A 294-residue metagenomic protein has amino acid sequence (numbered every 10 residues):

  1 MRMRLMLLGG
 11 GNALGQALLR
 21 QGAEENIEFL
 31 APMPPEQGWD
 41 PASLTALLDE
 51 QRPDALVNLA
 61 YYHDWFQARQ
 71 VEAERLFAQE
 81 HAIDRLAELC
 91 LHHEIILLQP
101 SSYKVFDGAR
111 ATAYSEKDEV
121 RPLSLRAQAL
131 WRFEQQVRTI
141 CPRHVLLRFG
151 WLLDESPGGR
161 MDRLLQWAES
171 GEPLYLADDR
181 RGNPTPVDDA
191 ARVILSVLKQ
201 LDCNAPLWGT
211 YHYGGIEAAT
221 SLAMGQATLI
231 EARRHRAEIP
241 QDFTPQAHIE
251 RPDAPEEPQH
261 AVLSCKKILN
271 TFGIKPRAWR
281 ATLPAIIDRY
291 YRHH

Functional and structural regions predicted by a protein language model:
M3-E24: N-terminal Rossmann NAD(P)H-binding glycine-rich loop of SDR-like oxidoreductase domains
L8, L59, L97-Y103, L147-F149: SDR active-site strand-loop-helix element
E36-A82, L89: NAD(P)H-binding glycine-rich loop region in Rossmannoid oxidoreductase-like domains and their noncatalytic homologs
L76, T112-E134, D154, P184-T185 (+1 more regions): Short-chain dehydrogenase/reductase
D84-R121: Conserved Rossmann-fold NAD(P)-dependent oxidoreductase catalytic core, especially the SDR/UDP-sugar
Q135-G182, V187-D189, L195-S196: NAD(P)-dependent short-chain dehydrogenase/reductase
V193, Q200-D253: Mid/C-terminal beta-alpha module of Rossmann-like enzyme folds, strongest in SDR-family dehydrogenases/epimerases
R277-H294: Amphipathic terminal alpha-helices
